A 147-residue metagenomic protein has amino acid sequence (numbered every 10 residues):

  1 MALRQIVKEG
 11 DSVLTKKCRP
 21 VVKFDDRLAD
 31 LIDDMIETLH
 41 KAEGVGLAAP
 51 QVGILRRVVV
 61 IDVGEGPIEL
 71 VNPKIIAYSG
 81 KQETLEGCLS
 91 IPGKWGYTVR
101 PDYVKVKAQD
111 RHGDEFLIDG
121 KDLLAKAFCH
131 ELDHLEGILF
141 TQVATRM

Functional and structural regions predicted by a protein language model:
M1-M147: Positively charged
